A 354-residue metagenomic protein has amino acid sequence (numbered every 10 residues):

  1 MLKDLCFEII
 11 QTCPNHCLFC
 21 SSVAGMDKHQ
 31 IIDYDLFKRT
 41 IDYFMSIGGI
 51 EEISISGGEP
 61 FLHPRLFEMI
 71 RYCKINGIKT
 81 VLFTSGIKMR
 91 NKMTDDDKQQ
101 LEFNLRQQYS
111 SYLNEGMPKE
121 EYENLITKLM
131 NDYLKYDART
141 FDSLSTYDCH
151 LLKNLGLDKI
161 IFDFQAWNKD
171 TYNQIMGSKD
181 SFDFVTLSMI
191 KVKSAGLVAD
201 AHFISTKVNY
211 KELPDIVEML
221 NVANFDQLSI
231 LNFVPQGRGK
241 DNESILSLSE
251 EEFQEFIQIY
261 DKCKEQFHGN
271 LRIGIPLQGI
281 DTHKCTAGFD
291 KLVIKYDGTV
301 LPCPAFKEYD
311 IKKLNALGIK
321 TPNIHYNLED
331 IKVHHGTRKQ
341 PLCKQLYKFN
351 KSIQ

Functional and structural regions predicted by a protein language model:
M1, V23, T299-V300, P304-Q354: Flexible mid-to-C-terminal extensions adjoining Fe-S/redox cofactors in radical SAM and related proteins
M1-L151: Conserved alpha-helical substructure of the radical SAM core
D4, G288-F289: Short coil/loop residues immediately preceding or within conserved phosphate-binding loops of NTP-utilizing enzyme
L5, I9, I160-F162, A201 (+1 more regions): A structural signal for short, well-ordered beta-strand segments
C6, I10-C13, Q278, Y296 (+1 more regions): Residue-level signal for mature regions of secreted extracellular proteins and peptides
C13, C17-C20, C285, C303 (+1 more regions): Short cysteine clusters
Q100, N104-Y136, C149-K159, D163-A287 (+3 more regions): Radical SAM enzyme [4Fe-4S]-AdoMet core and its adjacent flexible, acidic and glycine-rich loops/tails across
